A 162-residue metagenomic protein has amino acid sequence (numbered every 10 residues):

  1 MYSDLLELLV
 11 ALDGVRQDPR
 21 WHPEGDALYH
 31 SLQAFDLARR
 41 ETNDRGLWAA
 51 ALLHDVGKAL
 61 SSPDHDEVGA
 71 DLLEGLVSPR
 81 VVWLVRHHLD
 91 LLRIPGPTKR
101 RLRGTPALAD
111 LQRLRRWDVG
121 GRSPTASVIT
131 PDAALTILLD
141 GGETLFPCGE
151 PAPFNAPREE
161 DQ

Functional and structural regions predicted by a protein language model:
M1, L8, D26, P95-R100 (+2 more regions): General structural signal for secondary-structure boundaries
M1-S62: Acidic/His-rich, divalent-metal-binding segments that scaffold phosphate/diphosphate chemistry
D4-L5, D18, P95, A107 (+2 more regions): Serine/threonine-rich low-complexity intrinsically disordered regions
E7, E24, E67, E74 (+3 more regions): Glutamate identity and glutamate-enriched acidic tracts
L12, R16-P19, E41, R45 (+3 more regions): Short secondary-structure junctions and interdomain/linker hinges
L37-S123: Divalent metal-dependent catalytic cores for phosphoryl transfer on phosphate-bearing substrates
T105, A109-Q162: Charged substrate- and nucleic-acid-binding regions of tRNA-handling and nucleotidyl-transfer enzymes, centered on
